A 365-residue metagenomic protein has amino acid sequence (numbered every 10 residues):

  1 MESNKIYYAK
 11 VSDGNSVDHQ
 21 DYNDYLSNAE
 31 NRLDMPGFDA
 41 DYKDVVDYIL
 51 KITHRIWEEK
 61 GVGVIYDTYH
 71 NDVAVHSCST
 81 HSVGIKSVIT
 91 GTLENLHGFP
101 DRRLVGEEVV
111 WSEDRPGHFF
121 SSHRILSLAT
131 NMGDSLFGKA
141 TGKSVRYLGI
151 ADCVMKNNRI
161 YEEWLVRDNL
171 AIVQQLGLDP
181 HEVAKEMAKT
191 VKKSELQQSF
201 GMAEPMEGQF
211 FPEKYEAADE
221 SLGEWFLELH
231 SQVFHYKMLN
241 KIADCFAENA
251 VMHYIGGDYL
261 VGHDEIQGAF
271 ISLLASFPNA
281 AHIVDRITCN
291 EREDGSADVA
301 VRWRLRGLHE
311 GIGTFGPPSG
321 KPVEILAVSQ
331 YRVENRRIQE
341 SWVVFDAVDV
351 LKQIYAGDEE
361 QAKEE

Functional and structural regions predicted by a protein language model:
E2-E365: C-terminal and inter-domain tail/linker signature
